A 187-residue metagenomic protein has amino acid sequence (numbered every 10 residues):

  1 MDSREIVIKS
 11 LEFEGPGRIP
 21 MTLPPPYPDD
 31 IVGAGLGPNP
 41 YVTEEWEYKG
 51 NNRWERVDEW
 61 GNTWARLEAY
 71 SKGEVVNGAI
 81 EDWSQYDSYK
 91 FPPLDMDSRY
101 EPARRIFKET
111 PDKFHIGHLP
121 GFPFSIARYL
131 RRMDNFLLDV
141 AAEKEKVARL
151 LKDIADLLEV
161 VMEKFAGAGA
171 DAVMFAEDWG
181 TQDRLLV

Functional and structural regions predicted by a protein language model:
M1-P28, R66, K90-V187: Active-site loop segments of alpha/beta catalytic cores
G17, P24-K49, R53: Segments that shape or occlude catalytic/ligand-binding pockets
P38-E44, V75-V76, Q85, D134-L138: Short, low-complexity, polar/charged sequence segments that are solvent-exposed and flexible
E47-N52, W83-Y86, P93, A142-V147: Short, surface-exposed, polar/charged, turn-prone segments marking secondary-structure boundaries
D58: Short, acidic, Ser/Thr-enriched surface-loop or helix-capping motifs
L67-Y89: Short, surface-exposed, low-complexity cationic segments
